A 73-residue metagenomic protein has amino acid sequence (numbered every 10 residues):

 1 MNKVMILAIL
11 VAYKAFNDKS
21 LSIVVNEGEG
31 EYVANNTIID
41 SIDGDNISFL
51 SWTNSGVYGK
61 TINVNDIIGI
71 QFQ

Functional and structural regions predicted by a protein language model:
M1-E31, G56-Y58, V64-Q73: Short glycine-rich, low-complexity segments
K14-N17, T37, D45-I47: Amphipathic, alpha-helical segments enriched in basic
I23-V25, I47-W52: SH3/SH3-like beta-barrel fold
G28, I39, W52-N54: Short polar/acidic secondary-structure junctions
V33, S48-L50, G59: Residue-level detection of beta-strand scaffold positions
V33-D40: Short beta-strand-centered aromatic/proline hotspots
S41-I47, F72-Q73: Short, conserved beta-turn/loop elements at beta-strand boundaries and strand-helix junctions
G44, N54-S55: Short strand-connecting beta-turns/loops that link adjacent beta-strands
